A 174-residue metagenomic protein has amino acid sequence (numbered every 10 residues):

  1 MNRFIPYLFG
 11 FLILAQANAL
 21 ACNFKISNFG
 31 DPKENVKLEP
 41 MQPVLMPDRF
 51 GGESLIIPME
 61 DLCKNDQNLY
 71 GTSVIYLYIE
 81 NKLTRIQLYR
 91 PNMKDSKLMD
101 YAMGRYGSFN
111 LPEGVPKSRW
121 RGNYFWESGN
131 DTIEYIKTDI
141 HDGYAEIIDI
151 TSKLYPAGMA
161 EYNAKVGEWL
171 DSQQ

Functional and structural regions predicted by a protein language model:
N2-G10: Sec-dependent signal peptide recognition, specifically the positively charged N-region followed immediately by
L8, E80-T84: Short, compositionally biased strand/turn segments that nucleate or flank brief secondary-structure elements
G10-F11, K25: Generic anion/oxyanion-binding catalytic loop in active/binding sites
L12, Q67, L77-I79, K117 (+1 more regions): Sterically constrained small-residue positions within well-ordered secondary structures of folded domains
L14-A17: N-terminal signal peptide c-region/cleavage motif recognized by signal peptidases
L20-I56, R85-Q174: Non-cytosolic coordination micro-motifs
P43-N81: N-terminal, post-signal-peptide region of Sec/Tat-exported proteins
